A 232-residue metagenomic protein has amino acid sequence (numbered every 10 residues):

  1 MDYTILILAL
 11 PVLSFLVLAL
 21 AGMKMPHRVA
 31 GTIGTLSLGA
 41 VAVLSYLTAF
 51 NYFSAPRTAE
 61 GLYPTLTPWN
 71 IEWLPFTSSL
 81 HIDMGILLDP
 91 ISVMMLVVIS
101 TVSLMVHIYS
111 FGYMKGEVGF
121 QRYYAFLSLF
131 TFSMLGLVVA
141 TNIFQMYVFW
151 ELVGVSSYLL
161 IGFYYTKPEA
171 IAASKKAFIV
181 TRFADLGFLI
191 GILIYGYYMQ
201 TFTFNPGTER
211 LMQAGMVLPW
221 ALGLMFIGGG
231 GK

Functional and structural regions predicted by a protein language model:
M1-K232: ...captures the hydrophobic TM-helix bundle architecture rather than a specific catalytic motif, and can also fire on
